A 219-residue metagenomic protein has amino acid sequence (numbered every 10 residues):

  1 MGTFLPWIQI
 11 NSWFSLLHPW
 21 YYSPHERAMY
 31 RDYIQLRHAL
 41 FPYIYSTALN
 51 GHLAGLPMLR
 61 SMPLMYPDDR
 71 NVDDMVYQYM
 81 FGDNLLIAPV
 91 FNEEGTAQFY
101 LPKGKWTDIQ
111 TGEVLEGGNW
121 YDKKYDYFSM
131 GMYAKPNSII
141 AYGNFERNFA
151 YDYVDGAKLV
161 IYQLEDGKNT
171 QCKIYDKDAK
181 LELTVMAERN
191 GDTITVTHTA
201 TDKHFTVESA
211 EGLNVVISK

Functional and structural regions predicted by a protein language model:
M1-D202, S209-G212: Catalytic core of carbohydrate-active enzymes
L213-K219: A short amphipathic beta-strand at an alpha->beta junction
